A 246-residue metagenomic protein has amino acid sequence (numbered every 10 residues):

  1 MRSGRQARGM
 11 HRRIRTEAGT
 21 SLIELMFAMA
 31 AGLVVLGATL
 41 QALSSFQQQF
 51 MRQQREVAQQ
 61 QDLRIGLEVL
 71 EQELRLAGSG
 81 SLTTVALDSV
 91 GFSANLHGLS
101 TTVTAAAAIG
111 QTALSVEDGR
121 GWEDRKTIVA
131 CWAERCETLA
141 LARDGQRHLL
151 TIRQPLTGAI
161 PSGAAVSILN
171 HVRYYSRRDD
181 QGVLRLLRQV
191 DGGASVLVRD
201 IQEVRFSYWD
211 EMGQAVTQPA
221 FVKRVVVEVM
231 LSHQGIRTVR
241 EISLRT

Functional and structural regions predicted by a protein language model:
R2-Q6, S45-Q48, Q54-A58, E71-A77 (+3 more regions): Short linear sequence signals and composition-biased patches located at protein termini or domain-edge surfaces
R2-R5, H11-E71, R75: Aliphatic-rich helix starts adjacent to a transmembrane/signal segment
A18, D124, A220-K223: Residue-level preference for short coil/turn positions at secondary-structure junctions
G19, L82-T83, D191-A194: Short, exposed beta-strand "edge-strand" segments with a Pro/Gly-rich flavor and a Y/T-containing core
A42-Q189: Extracytoplasmic beta-strand-rich oligomerization domains located immediately C-terminal to a leader/signal peptide
